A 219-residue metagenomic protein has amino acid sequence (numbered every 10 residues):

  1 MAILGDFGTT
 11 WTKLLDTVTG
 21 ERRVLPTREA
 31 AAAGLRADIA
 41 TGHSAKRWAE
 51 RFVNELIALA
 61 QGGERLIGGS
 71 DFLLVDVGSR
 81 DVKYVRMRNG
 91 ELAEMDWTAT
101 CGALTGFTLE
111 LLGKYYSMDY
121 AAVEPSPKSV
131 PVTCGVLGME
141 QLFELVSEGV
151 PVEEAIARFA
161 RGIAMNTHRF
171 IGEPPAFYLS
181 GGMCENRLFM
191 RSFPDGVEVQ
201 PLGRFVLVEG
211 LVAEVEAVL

Functional and structural regions predicted by a protein language model:
M1-G20, D71-G90: Gly/Thr-rich phosphate-binding beta-strand-loop-beta motif of the actin/hexokinase/Hsp70
I3-G8, L14-L15, R23-T27, L35-S44 (+2 more regions): Short, hydrophobic beta-strand segments that form beta-sheet elements in well-ordered domains
R22-L74, L92, D96-A103, K114: Glycine-rich phosphate-binding loop and adjoining helix at the ATP-binding site of ATP-dependent phosphoryl-transfer
H43-A45, R169, P174-F193, L202: Glycine-rich phosphate-binding loops at beta-strand->alpha-helix junctions
Q61-E64, G106-L109, E198-L219: Glycine-rich phosphate-binding/hydrolytic loop that grips phosphoryl groups
N89-C134, G210-E214: Glycine-rich phosphate-binding loop plus the immediately following alpha-helix
G135-A176: Adenine-nucleotide phosphate-binding core of ATP-dependent small-molecule kinases
